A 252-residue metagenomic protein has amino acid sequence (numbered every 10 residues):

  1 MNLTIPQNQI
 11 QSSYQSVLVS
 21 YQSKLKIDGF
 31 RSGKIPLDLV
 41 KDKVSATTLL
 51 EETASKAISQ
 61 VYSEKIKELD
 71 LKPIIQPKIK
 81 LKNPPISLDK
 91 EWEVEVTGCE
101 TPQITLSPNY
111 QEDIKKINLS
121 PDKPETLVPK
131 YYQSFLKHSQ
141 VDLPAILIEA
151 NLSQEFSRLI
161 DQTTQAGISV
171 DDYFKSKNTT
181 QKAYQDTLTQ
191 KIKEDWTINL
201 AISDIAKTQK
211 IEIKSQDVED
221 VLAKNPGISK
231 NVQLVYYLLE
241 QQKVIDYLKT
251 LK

Functional and structural regions predicted by a protein language model:
M1-K252: FKBP-type peptidyl-prolyl cis-trans isomerases
